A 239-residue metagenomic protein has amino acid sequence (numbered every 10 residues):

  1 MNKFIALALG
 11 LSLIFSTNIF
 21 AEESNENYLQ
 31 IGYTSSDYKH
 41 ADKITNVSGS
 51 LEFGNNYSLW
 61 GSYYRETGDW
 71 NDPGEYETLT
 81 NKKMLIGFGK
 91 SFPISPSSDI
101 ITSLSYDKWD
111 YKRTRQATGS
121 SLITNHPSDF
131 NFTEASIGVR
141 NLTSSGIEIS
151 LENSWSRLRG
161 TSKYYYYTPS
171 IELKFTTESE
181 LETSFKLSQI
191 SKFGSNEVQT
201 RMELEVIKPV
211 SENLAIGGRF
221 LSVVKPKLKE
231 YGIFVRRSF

Functional and structural regions predicted by a protein language model:
M1-Y28, P96-S97, F239: Cleavable N-terminal export/targeting peptides
F20-N71, S238: Short glycine/proline- and aromatic-enriched beta-strand/turn motifs that initiate or cap beta-hairpins
S24-L29, N55-G61, P93-T102, S144-L151 (+2 more regions): Repeated loop/turn-to-beta-strand initiation elements of outer-membrane beta-barrel proteins
N25, A41-T45, T78-M84, D129-A135 (+4 more regions): Residues that define the transmembrane beta-barrel architecture of outer-membrane proteins
Y33-D37, Y63-D69, F92, Y106-K112 (+6 more regions): Transmembrane beta-strands of outer-membrane beta-barrel pores
L51-N55, K90-F92, V139-N141, L173-T177 (+3 more regions): Residue-level signature of outer-membrane beta-barrel architecture
S120-S191: Detector for outer-membrane/organellar transmembrane beta-barrel domains, recognizing the amphipathic beta-strand
M202-E212, K227-F239: Outer-membrane beta-barrel "beta-signal"
